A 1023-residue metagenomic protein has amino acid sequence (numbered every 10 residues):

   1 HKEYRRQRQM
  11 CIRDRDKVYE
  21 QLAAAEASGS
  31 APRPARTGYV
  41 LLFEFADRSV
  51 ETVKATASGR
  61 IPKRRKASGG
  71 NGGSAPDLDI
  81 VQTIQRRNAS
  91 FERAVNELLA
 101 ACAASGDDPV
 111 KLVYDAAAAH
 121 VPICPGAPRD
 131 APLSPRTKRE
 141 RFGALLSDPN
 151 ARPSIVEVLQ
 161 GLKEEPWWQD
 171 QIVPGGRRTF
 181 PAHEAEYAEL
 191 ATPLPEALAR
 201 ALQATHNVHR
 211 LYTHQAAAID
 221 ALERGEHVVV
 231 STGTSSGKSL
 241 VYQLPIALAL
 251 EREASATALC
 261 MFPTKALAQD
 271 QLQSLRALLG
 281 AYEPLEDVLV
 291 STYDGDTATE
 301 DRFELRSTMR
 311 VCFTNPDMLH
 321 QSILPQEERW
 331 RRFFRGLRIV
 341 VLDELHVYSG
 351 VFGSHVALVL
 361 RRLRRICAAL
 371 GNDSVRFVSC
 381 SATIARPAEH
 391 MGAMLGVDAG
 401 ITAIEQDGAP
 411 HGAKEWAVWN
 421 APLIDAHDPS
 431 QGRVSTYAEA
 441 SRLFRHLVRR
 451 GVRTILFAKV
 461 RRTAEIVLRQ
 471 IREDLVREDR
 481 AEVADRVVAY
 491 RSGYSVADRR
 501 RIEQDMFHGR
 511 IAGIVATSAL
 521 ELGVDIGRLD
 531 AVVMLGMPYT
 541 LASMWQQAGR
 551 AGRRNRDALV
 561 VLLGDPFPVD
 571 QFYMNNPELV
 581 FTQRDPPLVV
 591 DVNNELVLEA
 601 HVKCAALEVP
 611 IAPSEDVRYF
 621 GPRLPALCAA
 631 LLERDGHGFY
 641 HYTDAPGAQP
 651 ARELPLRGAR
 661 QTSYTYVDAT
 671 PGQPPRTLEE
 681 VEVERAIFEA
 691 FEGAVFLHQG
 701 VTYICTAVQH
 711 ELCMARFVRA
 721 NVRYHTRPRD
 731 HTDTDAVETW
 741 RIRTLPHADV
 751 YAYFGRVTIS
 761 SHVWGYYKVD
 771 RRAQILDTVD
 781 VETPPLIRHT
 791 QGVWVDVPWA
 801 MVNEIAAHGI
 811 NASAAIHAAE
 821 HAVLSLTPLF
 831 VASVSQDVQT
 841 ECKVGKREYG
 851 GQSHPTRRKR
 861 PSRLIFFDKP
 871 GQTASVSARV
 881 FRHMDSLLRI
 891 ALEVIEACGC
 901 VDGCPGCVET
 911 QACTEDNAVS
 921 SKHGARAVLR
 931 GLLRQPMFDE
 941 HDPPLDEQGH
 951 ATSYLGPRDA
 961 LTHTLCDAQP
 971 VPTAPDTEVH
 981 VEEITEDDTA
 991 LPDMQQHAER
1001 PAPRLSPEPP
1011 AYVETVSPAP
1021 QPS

Functional and structural regions predicted by a protein language model:
K2-D14: Single conserved hydrophobic/aromatic residue that forms the stacking wall/gate of nucleotide- or nucleobase-binding
K63, V81, Q85-L98, C102-T213: Helicase-associated low-complexity/disordered flanking segments
G295-G336: Conserved helix/coil segment N-terminal to the catalytic DExD/H
D317-H320, E328-C367: SF2 helicase catalytic motif II
V347-D407: Post-DEXD/H (motif II) to motif III coupling segment of the RecA-like Helicase ATP-binding lobe
V375-S379, A385, G564, A606 (+5 more regions): Extended, highly charged accessory segments
A388-A393, G400-V460: Conserved interdomain linker/interface between the two RecA-like ATPase lobes of SF2 helicase motors
Q546-P587: Conserved segment of the helicase C-terminal RecA-like domain
